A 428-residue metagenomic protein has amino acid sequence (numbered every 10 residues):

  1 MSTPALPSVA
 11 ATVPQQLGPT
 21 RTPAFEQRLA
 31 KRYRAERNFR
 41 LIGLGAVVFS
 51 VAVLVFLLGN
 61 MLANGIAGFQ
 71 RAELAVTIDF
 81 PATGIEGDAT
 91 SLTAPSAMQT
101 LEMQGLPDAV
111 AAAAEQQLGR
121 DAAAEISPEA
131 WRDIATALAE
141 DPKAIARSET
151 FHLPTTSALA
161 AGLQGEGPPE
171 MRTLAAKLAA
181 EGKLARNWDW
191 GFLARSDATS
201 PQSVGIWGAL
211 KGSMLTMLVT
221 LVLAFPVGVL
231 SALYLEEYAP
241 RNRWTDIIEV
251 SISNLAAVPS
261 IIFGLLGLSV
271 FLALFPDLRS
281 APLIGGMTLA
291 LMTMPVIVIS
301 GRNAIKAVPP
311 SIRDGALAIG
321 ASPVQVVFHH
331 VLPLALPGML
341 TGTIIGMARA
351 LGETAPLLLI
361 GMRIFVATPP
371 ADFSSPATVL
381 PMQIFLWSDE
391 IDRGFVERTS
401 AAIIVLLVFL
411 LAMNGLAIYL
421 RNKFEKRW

Functional and structural regions predicted by a protein language model:
M1-I42, V48, G59-S203: Membrane-topology segments of multi-pass transport proteins
A194-S200, S253-L289: Generic hydrophobic transmembrane alpha-helix motif, especially the helices
S203-T220, L272-V296: Loop-to-helix entry region at the N-terminal start of transmembrane alpha-helices in multi-pass membrane transporters
T220-I252, L265, I418-K426: Transmembrane-helix boundary motif in ABC transporter permease subunits
S300, P309, P323-G361: Transmembrane alpha-helices
R302, K306, T341-I344, L386-W428: C-terminal transmembrane helix and the adjacent membrane-cytosol boundary/short C-terminal tail of inner/organellar
A348-R393: Glycine-rich helix-loop "coupling/hinge" segments at transmembrane-helix boundaries in multipass transporters
